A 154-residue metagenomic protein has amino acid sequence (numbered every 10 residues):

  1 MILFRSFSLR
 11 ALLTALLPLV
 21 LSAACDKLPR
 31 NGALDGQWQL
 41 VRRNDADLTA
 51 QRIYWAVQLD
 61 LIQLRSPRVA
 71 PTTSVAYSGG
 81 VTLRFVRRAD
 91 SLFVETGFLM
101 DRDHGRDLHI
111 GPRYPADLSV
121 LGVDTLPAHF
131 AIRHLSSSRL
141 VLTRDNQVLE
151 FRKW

Functional and structural regions predicted by a protein language model:
M1-C25: Sec-dependent bacterial lipoprotein signal peptides
C25-Q39: N-terminal helix-cap/turn-to-beta initiation motif at the start of protein domains
G36, D60, S138: Residue-level detector of short, conserved catalytic/binding motifs and their immediate flanks
Q39, Q63-L64, F93, V141 (+1 more regions): General beta-strand recognition
R43-A50, L64-L135: Contiguous, well-ordered beta-strand patches that form the walls/edges of small beta-barrel/beta-sandwich domains
R52-L61, L83-F85, F151: Broad, structure-driven detector of short, well-ordered beta-strand segments within folded domains
R84-A89, L135-W154: Edge beta-strand at a domain terminus
